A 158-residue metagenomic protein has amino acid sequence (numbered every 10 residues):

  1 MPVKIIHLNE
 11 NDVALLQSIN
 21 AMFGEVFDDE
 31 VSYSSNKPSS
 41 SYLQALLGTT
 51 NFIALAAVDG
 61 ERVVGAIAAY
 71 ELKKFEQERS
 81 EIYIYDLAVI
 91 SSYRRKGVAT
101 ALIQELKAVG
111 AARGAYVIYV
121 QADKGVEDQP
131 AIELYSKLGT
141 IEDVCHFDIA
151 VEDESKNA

Functional and structural regions predicted by a protein language model:
V3-I19: A short beta-loop-alpha structural element at the N-terminal edge of CoA-dependent acyl/N-acetyltransferase catalytic
A21-L43: Conserved GNAT-fold acetyl-CoA-binding loop/helix
Q44-A56: A short helix-loop-beta-strand connector motif used in the catalytic cores of GNAT acetyltransferases and, in some
A56, R62-E71, Y83: Conserved beta-strand in the GNAT
L87-R94: A short, internal acetyl-CoA/4′-phosphopantetheine-binding micro-motif in the GNAT/acyltransferase core
R95-A108, E133: Conserved acetyl-CoA-binding loop-helix of GNAT-fold acetyltransferases
Y119-P130, A150: Conserved beta-strand-loop-alpha-helix junction that forms the acyl-donor binding cleft
Y135-V144: Conserved acetyl-CoA-binding loop of GNAT-fold acetyltransferases
